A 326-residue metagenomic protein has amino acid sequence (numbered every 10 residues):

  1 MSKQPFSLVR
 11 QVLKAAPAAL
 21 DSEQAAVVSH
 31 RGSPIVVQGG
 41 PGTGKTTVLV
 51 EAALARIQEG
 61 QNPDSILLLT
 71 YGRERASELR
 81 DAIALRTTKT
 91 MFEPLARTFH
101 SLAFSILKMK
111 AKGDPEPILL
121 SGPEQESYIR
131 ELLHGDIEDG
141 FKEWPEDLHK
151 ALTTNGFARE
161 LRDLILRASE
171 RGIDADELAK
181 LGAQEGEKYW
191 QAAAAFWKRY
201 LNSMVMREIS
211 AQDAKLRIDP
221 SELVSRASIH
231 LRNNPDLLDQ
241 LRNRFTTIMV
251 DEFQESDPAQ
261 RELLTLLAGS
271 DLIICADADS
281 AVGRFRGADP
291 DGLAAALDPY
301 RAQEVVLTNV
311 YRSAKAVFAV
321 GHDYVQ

Functional and structural regions predicted by a protein language model:
M1-P115, L119, D239, A319-H322: P-loop NTPase Walker
L8-P41, L95, Q125, G186-A294 (+1 more regions): Conserved helicase NTPase motor core
V48-R56, L68-Y71, R75, L79-I83 (+8 more regions): Structural preference for long, well-ordered alpha-helical segments in enzyme cores
N62-S65, F92-E93, G269-D271, D277-A278 (+1 more regions): Short glycine-/polar-rich loops that comprise or flank the Walker A/P-loop and associated switch/sensor motifs
Y71-A76, T153, N309-K315: Acidic, metal-coordinating catalytic cores used for nucleic-acid/nucleotide bond scission and strand-transfer chemistry
K112-K198, E304, V310: ATP-hydrolysis module of ASCE/P-loop NTPase motor domains, specifically the Walker B Asp-Glu catalytic pair
P123, L293-V305: Conserved P-loop NTPase motor "coupling/switch" region that bridges the ATPase
L307-Q326: Helicase-core coupling region on the C-terminal RecA-like lobe
